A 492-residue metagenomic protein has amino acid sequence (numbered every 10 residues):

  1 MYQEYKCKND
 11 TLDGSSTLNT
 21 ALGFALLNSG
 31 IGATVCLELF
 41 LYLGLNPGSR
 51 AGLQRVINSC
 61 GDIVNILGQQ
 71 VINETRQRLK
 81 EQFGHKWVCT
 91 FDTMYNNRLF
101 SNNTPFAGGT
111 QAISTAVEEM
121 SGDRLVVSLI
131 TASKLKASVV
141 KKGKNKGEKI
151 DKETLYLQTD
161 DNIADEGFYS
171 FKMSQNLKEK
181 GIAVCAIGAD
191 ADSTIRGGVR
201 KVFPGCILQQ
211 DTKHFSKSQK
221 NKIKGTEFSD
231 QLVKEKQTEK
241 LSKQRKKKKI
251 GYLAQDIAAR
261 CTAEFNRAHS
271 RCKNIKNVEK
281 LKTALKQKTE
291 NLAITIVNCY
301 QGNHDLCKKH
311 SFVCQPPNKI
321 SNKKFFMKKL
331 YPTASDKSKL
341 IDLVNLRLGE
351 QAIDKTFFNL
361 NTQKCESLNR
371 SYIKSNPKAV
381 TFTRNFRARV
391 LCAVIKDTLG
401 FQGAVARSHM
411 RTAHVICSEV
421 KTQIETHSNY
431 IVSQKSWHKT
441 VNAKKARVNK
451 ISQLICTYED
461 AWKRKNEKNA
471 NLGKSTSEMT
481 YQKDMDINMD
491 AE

Functional and structural regions predicted by a protein language model:
M1-V35, Y42-A186, S193, G197-L208 (+5 more regions): RNase H-like nuclease fold core
C36, D190, E366: Divalent metal-coordination and catalytic microenvironments
L41, N58, Q175, I373 (+2 more regions): Residue-level marker of positions within ordered structural domains that often coincide with functionally constrained
N97, I187, L208, E350-C456 (+2 more regions): Amphipathic alpha-helical/coiled-coil segments positioned at domain termini
D342-E350: Long, charged low-complexity interaction segments
